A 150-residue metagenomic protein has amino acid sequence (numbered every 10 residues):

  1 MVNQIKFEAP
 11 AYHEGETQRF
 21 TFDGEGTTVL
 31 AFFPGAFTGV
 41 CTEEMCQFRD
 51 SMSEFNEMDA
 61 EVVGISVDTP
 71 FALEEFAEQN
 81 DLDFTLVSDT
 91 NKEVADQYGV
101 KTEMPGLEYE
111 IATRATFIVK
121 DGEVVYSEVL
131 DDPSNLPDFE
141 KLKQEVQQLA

Functional and structural regions predicted by a protein language model:
M1-A150: Chalcogenol-based redox active-site neighborhoods
